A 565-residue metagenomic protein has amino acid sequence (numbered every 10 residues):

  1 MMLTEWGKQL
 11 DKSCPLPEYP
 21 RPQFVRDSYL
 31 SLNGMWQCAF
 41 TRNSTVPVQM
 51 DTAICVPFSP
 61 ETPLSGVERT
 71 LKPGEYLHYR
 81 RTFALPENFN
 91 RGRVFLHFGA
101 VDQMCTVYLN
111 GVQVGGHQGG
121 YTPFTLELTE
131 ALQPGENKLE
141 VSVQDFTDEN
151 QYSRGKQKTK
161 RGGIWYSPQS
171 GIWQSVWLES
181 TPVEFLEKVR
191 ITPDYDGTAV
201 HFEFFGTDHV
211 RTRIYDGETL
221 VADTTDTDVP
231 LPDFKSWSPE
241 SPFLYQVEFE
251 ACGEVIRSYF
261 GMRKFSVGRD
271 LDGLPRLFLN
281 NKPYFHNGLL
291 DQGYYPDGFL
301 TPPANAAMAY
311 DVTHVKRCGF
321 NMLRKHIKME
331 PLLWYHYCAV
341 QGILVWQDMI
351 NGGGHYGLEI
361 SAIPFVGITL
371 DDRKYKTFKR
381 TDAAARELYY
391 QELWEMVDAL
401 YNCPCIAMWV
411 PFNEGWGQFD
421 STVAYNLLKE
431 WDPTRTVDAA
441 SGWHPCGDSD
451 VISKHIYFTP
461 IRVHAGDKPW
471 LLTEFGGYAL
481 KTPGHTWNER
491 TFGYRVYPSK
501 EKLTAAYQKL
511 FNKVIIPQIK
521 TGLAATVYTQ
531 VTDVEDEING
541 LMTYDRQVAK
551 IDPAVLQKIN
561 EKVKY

Functional and structural regions predicted by a protein language model:
M1-H97, Y152-W165, Q169-I172, P182 (+3 more regions): Extended carbohydrate-recognition surfaces in non-catalytic/accessory domains of CAZymes and lectin-like proteins
F24-V46, V101, P168-G171, L178 (+4 more regions): Substrate-binding clefts and catalytic carboxylate motifs of secreted carbohydrate-active enzymes
W36, G111, V176, Y245 (+6 more regions): Conserved, mostly hydrophobic/aromatic
Q37-N43, R69-E184, T219, M329-L332 (+2 more regions): Accessory beta-strand-rich segments of carbohydrate-active enzymes
Y108-V114, Y215-G217, C252-G253, N280-N281: Short strand-turn-strand beta-turns centered on an Asx-Gly dipeptide
Y121-T125, T159, V267-S449, V463-G466: Active-site mouth of glycoside hydrolases
E130-E136, E203-D270: Extended acidic/polar, glycine-enriched regions that form or flank non-catalytic beta-rich accessory modules
S180-T207, L271-R276, E561-Y565: Surface beta-strand/loop "capping" patches
